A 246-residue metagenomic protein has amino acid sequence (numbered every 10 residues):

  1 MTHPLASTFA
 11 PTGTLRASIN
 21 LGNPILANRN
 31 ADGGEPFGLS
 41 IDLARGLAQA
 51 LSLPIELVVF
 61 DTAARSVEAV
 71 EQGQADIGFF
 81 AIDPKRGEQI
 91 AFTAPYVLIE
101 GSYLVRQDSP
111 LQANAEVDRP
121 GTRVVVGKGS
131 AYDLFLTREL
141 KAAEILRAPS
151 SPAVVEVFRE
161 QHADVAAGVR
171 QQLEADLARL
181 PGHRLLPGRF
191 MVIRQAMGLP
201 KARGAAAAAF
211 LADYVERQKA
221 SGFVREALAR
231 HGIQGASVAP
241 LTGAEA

Functional and structural regions predicted by a protein language model:
M1-A81, R86-E88, S221, R230: Extracytoplasmic small-molecule ligand-binding "clamshell" domains of the periplasmic binding protein/Venus flytrap
M1-H3, G38-A50, D108-S109, A115 (+3 more regions): Extended ligand-binding regions for polar small-molecule ligands
M1-S7, A131-A148, L185, E216-A246: Ligand-binding clefts/hinges and TM-proximal coupling segments of bilobed small-molecule sensing domains
L21, L98-V105, R170, E174-E216 (+1 more regions): Periplasmic-binding protein-like
A27-G33, A44-P54, T93, G129-S150 (+3 more regions): Ligand-binding cleft/hinge of the Venus flytrap
I41, L57-E68, L111-Q112, L146-V157: Short helix-initiation/N-cap motifs at beta->coil->alpha
L53, I82-P84, A94-A143: A conserved helix-loop-strand patch within extracytoplasmic ligand-binding domains of the periplasmic binding
A64, A81-Q89, R159-M191: A ligand-binding cleft/hinge motif common to bilobed small-molecule-binding domains
